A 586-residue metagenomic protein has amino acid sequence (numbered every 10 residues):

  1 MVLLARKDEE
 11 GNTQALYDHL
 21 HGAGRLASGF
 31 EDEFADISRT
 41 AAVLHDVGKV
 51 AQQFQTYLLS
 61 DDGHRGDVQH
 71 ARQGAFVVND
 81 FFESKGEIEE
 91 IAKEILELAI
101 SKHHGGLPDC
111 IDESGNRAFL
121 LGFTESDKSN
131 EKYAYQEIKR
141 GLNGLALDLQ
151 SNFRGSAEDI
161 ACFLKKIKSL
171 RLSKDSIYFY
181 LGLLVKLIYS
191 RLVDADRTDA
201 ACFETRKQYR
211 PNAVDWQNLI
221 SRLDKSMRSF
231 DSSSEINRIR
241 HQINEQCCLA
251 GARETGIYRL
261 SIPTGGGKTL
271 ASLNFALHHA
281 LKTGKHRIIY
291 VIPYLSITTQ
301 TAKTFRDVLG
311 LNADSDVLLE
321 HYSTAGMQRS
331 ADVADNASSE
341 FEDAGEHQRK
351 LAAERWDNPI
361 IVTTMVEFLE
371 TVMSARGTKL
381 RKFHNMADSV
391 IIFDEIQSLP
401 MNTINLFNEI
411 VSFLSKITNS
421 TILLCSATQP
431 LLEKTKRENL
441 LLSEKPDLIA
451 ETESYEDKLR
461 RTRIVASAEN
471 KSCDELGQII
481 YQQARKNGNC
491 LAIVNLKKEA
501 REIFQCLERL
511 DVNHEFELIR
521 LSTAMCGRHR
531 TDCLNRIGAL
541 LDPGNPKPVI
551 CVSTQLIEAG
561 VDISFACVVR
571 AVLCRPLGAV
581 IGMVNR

Functional and structural regions predicted by a protein language model:
M1-E10, L16-R222: Accessory nucleic-acid engagement/destabilization modules that flank
R6-D8, L319-A331, N495-K498, L518-L534 (+1 more regions): Conserved helicase motor
S60-A71, T523-G527, K547-R586: Conserved RecA-like helicase motor core of SF1/SF2 enzymes
E254-A276: Walker A/P-loop
H286-V308, Y322-A325: Conserved Walker A/P-loop ATP-binding site and its immediately adjacent core in helicase/helicase-like ATPase domains
R287-Y290, Y294-T298, Q483-E508: Conserved strand-helix element at the start of the C-terminal RecA-like helicase core
L311-M373: Inter-Walker segment of RecA-like/P-loop motor cores
T428-Q483: Interdomain hinge/linker at the junction between the two RecA-like core domains of SF2 helicases
